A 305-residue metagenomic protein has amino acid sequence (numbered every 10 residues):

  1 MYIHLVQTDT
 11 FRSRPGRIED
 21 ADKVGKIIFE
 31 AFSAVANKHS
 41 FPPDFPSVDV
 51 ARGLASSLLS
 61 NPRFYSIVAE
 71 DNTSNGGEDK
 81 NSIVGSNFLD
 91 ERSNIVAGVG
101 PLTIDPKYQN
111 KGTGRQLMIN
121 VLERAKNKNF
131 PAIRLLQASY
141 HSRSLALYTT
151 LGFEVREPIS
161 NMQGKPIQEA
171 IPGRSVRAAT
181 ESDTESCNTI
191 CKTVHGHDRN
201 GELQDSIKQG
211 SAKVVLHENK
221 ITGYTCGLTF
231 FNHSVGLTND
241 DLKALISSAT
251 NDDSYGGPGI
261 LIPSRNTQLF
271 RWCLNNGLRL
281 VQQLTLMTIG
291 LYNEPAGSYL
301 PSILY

Functional and structural regions predicted by a protein language model:
H4, G25-F88, K192-A212, L216: Active-site rim helix/loop that mediates acceptor-substrate recognition in acyltransferases
R12-K26, R174-S186: A short beta-loop-alpha structural element at the N-terminal edge of CoA-dependent acyl/N-acetyltransferase catalytic
I67, V84-N87, A97, L102 (+2 more regions): Conserved GNAT-family N-acetyltransferase fold
E91-G100, Q109, L228-S234, V281: A conserved beta-turn-beta hairpin within the catalytic core of GNAT-like acetyltransferases that forms part
A97-V99, A125-Y140, D253-S264, Q282-L284: Conserved GNAT acetyl-CoA-binding A-motif
P101-I104, N110-N127, A132, L145-T150 (+2 more regions): Conserved acetyl-CoA-binding loop-helix of GNAT-fold acetyltransferases
K126-F130, T149-F230: Amide-forming acyltransferase catalytic core, primarily the GNAT-like/NAT-type and related acyltransferase folds
R134-A138, E154-I167, L280-Y292: Conserved catalytic-core motifs of GNAT/GCN5-like acyltransferases
